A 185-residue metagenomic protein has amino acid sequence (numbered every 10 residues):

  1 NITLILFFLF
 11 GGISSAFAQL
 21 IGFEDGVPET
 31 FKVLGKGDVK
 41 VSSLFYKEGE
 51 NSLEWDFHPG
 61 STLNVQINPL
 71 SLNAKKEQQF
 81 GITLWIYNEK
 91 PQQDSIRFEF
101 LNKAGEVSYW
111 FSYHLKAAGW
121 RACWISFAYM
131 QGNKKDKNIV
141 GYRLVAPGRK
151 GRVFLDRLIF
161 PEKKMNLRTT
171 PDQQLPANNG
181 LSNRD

Functional and structural regions predicted by a protein language model:
T3-S15: Bacterial N-terminal signal peptides
F17-K36, N166-D185: Extracellular carbohydrate-recognition regions
G22, G141, D156-R157: Extracellular/lumenal ectodomain signal focusing on beta-strand-rich modules and carbohydrate-recognition contexts
G37-Y46, F98, L155, N179 (+1 more regions): Generic structural motif
S42-L63: Short carbohydrate-recognition loop motifs
F57-N133, R149-F154, P161: Extracellular ligand-binding interfaces
G132-G141: Noncatalytic modules at the cell exterior or secretory-pathway interfaces, chiefly beta-strand-rich lectin/adhesion
L144-G148: Short, exposed beta-strand-loop hairpins at the edges of beta-sheets in extracellular/periplasmic proteins
